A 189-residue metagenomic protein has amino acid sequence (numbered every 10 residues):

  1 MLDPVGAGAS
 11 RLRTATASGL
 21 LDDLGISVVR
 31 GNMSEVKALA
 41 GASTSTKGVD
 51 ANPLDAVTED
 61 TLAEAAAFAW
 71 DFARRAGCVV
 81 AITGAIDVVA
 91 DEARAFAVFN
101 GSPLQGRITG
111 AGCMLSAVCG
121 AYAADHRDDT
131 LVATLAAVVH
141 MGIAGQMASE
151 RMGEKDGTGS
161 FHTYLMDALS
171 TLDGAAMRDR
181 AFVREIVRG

Functional and structural regions predicted by a protein language model:
M1-L2, I82: Hydrophobic residues in well-ordered beta-strands that form the structural core
V5-A7, S34: Active-site beta-loop-alpha junctions enriched in small/polar residues
G8-L12: Rossmann-like NAD(P)(H) cofactor-binding subdomain of soluble oxidoreductases
T14-A95: Conserved phosphate/ATP/ADP-binding segment of small-molecule kinases
F68-A69, A73, T130-G145, Y164-M166: Short, well-structured alpha-helical segments that form the helix of a local strand-helix-strand
V98-G110: Short pre-catalytic strand/loop immediately N-terminal to key active-site residues, enriched for Gly-Thr
R107-V139: Short, small-residue alpha-helix embedded
I143-G189: Charged C-terminal helix
